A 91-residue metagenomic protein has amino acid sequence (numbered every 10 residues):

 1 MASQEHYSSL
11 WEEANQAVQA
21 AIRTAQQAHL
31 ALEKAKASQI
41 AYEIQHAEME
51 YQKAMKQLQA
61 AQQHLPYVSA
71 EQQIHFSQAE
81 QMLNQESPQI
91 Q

Functional and structural regions predicted by a protein language model:
M1-Q91: Long, charged/polar, soluble alpha-helical segments
